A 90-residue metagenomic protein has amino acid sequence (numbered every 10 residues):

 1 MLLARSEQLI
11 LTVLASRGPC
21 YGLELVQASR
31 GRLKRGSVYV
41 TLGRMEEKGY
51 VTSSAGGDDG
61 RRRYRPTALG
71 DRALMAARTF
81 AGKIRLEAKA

Functional and structural regions predicted by a protein language model:
M1-S37: N-terminal helix-turn-helix DNA-binding core of bacterial DNA-binding proteins
R30, G56-G57: Short polar/acidic secondary-structure junctions
G49: Glycine-centered, phosphate/nucleic-acid-interacting loop/turn motifs that mediate DNA/RNA or nucleotide
S53: Short beta-strand "wing" residues that participate in macromolecule-binding interfaces
D58-R78: Basic, amphipathic "hinge/linker" alpha-helix immediately C-terminal to the N-terminal HTH DNA-binding motif
R72-A90: Amphipathic alpha-helical dimerization/coiled-coil segments that flank or bridge DNA-binding/regulatory modules
